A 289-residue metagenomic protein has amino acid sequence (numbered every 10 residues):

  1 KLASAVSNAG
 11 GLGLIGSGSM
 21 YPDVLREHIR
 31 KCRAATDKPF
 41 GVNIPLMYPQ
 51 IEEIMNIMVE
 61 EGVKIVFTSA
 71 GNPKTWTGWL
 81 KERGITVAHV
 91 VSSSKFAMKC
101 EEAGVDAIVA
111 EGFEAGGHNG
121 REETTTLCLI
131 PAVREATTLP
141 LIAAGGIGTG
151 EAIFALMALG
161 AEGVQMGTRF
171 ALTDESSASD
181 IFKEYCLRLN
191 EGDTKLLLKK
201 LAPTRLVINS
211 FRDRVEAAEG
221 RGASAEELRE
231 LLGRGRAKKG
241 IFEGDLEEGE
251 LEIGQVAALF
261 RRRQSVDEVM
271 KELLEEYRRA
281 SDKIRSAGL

Functional and structural regions predicted by a protein language model:
K1-P140: Active-site entrance/lid segments in N-terminal catalytic domains of soluble metabolic enzymes
G120-I142, G148-L289: Conserved active-site-proximal phosphate/metal-binding subdomains
